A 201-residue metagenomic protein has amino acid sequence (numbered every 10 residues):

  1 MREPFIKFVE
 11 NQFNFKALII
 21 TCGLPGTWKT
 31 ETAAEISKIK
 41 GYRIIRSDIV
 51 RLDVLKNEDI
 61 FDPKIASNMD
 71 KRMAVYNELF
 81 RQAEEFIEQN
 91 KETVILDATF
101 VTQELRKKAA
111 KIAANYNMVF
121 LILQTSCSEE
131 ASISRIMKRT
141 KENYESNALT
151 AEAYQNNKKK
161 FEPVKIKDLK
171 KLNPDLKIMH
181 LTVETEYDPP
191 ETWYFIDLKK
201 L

Functional and structural regions predicted by a protein language model:
R2-Q12, E162-L201: NTP-dependent small-molecule kinase module
T21: Hydrophobic anchor at the beta1->P-loop junction of P-loop NTPases
L24-P25: The conserved Walker
W28: Conserved glycine(s) of the Walker
E31-Q89: Conserved substrate/cofactor phosphate-moiety recognition/catalytic segment in nucleotide-dependent phosphotransferases
I49-R51, F100-V101, S126-S132, Y187-D188: Conserved nucleotide-binding/hydrolysis micro-motifs of P-loop NTPases
P63-A66, N115-V164: A glycine- and Lys/Arg-enriched "phosphate-lid" helix/loop adjacent to the NTP-binding pocket of small-molecule kinases
D70-F120: Glycine-rich phosphate-binding loop used to anchor ATP phosphates in small-molecule kinases, encompassing both
